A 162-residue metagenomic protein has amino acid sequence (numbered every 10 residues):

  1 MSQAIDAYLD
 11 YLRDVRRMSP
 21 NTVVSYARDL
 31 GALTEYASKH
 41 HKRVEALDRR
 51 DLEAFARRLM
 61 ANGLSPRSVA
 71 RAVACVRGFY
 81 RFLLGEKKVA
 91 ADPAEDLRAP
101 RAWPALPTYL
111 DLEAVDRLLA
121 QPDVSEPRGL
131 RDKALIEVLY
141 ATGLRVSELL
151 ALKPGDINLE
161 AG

Functional and structural regions predicted by a protein language model:
M1-G162: Conserved catalytic core of the tyrosine transesterase superfamily
